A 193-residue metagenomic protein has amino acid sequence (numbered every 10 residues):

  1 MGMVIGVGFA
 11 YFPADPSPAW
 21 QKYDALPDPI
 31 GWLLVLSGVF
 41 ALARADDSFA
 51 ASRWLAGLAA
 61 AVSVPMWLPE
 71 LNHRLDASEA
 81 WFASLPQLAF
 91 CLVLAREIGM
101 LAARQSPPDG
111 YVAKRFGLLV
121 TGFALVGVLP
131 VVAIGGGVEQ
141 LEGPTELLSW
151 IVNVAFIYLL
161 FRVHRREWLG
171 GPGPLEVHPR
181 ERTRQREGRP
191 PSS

Functional and structural regions predicted by a protein language model:
M1-A41: N-terminal topogenic module of multi-pass integral membrane proteins
M1-M3, D46-G57, V112-F116: Membrane-interfacial loop-to-transmembrane alpha-helix junctions, especially the N-terminal start
P13-A19, W67-D76, V128-L141: Juxtamembrane "helix-exit" motif on the non-cytosolic side of transmembrane helices
D24, L75-S84, E139-S149: Non-cytosolic membrane-interface motifs at loop->transmembrane helix junctions
D28-W54, V93-Q105: Internal transmembrane alpha-helix with an interfacial aromatic "cap," most often the third helix
W32-L33, V62-M66, F82-R96: Generic alpha-helical transmembrane segments
L85-L92, Y111-I134, P144-A155: Alpha-helical membrane segments in multi-pass integral membrane proteins
R96-L129, H164-R184: Membrane-helix boundary/juxtamembrane motif in polytopic membrane proteins
